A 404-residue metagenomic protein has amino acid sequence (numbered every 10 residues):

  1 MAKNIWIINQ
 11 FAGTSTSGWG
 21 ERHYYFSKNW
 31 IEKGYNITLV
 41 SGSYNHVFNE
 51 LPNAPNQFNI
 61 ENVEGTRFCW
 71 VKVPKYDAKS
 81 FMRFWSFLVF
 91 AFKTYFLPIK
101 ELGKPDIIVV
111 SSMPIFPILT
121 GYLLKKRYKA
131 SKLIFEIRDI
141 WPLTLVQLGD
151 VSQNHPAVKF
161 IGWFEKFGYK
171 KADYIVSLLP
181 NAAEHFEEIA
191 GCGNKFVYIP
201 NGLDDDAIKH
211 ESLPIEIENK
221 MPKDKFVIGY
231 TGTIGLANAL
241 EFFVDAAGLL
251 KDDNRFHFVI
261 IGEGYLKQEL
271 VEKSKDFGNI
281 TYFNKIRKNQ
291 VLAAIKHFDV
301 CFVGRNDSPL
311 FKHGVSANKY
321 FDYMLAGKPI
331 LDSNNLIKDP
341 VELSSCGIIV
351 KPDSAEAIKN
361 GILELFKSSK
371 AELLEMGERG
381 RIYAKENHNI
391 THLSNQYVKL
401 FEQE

Functional and structural regions predicted by a protein language model:
M1-T66, L250-D252: N-terminal subdomain of nucleotide-sugar transferases
I99, F116-L119, L123-R127, H155-V176: Membrane-proximal helix-turn-helix segments that form the acceptor-binding/catalytic region of lipid-linked
N181, G202: Carbohydrate-associated surface elements
I215, A293, D353, A357 (+1 more regions): A charged, aromatic-enriched C-terminal amphipathic alpha-helix characteristic of glycosyltransferases across folds
M221-A247, V259: Conserved donor-binding/catalytic core segment of Leloir-type glycosyltransferases
N238, R287-A294, C301-M324, L331-E342: Nucleotide-sugar-dependent
Q268-A293: Nucleotide-activated donor-binding/catalytic signature segment of Leloir-type glycosyltransferases, i.e., the conserved
L336-E364: Change "using UDP/GDP/dTDP sugars" to "using nucleotide sugars
